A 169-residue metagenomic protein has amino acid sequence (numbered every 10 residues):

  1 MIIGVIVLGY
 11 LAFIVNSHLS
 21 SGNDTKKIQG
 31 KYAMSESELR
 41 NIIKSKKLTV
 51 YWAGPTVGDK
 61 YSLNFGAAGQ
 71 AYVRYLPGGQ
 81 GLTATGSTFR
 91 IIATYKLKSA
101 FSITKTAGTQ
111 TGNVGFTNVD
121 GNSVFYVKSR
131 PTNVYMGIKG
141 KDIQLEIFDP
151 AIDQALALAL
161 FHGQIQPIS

Functional and structural regions predicted by a protein language model:
M1-L11: Hydrophobic membrane-insertion alpha-helices, especially the h-region of bacterial N-terminal signal peptides
V5, K27-G30, N133, E146: Aromatic-enriched hydrophobic runs in primary sequence
G9-D24: Hydrophobic single-pass membrane-insertion segments
I28-T132: Short, solvent-exposed recognition patches
T109-S169: A short, solvent-exposed beta-edge/loop patch
